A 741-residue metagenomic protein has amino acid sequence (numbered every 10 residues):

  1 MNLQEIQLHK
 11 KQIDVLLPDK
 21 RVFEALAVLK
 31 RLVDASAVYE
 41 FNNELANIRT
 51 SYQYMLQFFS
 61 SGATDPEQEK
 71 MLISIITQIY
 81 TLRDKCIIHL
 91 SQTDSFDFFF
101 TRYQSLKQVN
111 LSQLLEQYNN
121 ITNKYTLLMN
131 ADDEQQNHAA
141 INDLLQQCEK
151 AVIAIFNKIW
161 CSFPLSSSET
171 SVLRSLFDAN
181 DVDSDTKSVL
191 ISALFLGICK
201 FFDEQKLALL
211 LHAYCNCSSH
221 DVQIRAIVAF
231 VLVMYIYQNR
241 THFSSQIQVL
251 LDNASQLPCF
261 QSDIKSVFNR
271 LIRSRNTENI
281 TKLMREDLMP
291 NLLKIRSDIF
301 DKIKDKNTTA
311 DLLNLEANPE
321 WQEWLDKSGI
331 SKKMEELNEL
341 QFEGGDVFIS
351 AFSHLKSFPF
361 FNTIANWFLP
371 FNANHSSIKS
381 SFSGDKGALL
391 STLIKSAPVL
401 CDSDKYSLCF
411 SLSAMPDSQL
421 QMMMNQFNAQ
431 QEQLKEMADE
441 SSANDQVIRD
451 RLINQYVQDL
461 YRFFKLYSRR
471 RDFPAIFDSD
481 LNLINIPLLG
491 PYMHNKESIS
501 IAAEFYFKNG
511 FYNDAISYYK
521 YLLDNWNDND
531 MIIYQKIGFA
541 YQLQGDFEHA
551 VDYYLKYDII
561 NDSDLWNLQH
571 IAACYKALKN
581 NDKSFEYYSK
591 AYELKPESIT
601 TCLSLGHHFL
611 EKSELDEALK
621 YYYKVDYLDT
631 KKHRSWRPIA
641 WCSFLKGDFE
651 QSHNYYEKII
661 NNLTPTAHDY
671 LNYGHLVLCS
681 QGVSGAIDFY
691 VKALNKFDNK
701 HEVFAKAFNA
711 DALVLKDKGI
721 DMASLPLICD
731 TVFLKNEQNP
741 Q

Functional and structural regions predicted by a protein language model:
D34, V228-Q256, Y627, N661 (+3 more regions): TPR/TPR-like (Sel1-like) alpha-helical repeat modules
R225, E497, M531-I532, W566 (+4 more regions): Start-of-helix register in tetratricopeptide repeats
L232, E504, F539, A573 (+3 more regions): Residue-level recognition of tetratricopeptide repeat
F368-N561: Alpha-solenoid helical-repeat scaffolds
Y521-D524, L555-I559, S589-E593, Y623-Y627 (+2 more regions): Conserved structural position within tetratricopeptide repeats
